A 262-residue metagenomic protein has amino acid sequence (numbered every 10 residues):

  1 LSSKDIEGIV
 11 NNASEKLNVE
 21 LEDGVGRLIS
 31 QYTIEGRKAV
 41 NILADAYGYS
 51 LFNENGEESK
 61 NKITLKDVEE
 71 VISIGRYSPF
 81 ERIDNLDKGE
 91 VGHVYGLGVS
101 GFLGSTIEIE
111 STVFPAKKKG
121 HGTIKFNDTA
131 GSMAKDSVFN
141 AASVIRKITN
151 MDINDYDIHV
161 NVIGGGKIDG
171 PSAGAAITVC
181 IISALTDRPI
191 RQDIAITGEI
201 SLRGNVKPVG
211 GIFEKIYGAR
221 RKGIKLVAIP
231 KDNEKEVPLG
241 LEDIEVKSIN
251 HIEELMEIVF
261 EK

Functional and structural regions predicted by a protein language model:
L1-E15, L255: Conserved AAA+ ATPase core "coupling" helix
I6-N11, V19-I34: Short conserved motifs of the RecA-like P-loop NTPase core
G8-A13, N41-D45, N140: Alpha-helical scaffold elements adjacent to nucleotide-binding pockets in ATP/GTP-utilizing enzyme cores
E22, T33-Y47, S59-T64: The conserved phosphate-sensing helix
V25-T33, A46, F52, G56-E57 (+1 more regions): Conserved short loop/turn motifs at secondary-structure junctions
I29, E58-L65, F80-L97, F102-K262: Peripheral, non-AAA+ core regions of ATP-driven protein-machinery
R37-Y47, E69, I252-F260: Two-component system phosphotransfer/interaction surface
T64-Y77: AAA+ P-loop ATPase central domain
